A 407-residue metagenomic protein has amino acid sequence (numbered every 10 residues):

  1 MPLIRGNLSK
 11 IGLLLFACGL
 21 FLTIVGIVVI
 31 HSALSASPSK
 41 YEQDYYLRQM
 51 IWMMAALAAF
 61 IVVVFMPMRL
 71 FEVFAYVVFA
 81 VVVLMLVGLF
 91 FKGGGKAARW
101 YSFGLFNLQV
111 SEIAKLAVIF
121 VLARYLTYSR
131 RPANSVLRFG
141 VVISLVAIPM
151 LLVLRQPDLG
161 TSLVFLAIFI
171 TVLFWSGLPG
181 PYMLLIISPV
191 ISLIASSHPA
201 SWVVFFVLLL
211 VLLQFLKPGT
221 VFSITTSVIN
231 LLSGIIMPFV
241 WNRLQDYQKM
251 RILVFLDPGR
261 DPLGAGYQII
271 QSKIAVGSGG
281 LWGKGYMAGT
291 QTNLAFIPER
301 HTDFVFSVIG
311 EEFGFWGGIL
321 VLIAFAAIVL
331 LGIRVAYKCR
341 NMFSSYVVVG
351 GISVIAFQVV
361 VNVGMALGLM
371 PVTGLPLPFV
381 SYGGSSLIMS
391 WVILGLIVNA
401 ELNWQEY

Functional and structural regions predicted by a protein language model:
M1-A17, F21-L22, V28-L166, I170 (+7 more regions): Membrane-helix boundary/helix-loop-helix interface segments in multi-pass membrane proteins
I51-A56, K115, E312-G332: Hydrophobic alpha-helical transmembrane segments
K96-W100, A195-G318, M342: Hydrophobic, glycine- and aromatic-enriched re-entrant/interface helices and adjoining loop segments
A147-Y182, I187-F215, M237-V240, L244-Q245: Helix-loop-helix junctions and helix-breaking kinks within/between transmembrane helices of multi-pass membrane
L163, I168-L184, I191-I194, Q291-G314 (+3 more regions): Interfacial segments of multi-pass membrane proteins
A275, L331-K338: Small-residue-rich helix-loop
V335-T373: Loop-to-helix entry and N-terminal half of a specific, functionally important transmembrane alpha helix in multi-pass
